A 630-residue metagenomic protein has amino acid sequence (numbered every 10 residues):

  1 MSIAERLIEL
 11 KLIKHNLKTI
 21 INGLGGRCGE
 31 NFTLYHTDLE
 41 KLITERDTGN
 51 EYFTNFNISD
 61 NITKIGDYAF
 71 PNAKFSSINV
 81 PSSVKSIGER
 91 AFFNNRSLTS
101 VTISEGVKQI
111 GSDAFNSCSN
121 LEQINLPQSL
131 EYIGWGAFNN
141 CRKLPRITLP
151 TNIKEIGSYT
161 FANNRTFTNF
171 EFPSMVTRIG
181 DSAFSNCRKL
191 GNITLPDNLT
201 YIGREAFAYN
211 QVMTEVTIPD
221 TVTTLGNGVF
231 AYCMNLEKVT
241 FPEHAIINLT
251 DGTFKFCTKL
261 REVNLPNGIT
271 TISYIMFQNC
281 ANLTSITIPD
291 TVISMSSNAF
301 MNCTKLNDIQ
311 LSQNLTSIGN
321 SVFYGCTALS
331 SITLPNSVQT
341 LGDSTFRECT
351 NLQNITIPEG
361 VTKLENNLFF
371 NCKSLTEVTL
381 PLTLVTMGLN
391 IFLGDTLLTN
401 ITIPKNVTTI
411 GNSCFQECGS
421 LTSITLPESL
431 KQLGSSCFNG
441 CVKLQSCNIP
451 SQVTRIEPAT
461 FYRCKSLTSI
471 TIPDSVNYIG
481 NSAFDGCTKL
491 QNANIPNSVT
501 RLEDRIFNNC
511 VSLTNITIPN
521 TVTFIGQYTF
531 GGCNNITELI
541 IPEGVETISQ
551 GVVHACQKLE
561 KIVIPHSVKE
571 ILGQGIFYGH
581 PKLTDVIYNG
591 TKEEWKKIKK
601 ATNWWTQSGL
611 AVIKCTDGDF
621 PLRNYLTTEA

Functional and structural regions predicted by a protein language model:
M1-N55, K64, D585: Surface-exposed receptor/substrate recognition regions of extracellular proteins
H36-R46, L610-D617, N624-L626: Generic detector of short, aliphatic-rich beta-strand segments that form the cores of beta-sheets in diverse domain
E40, G252, V553, D617-D619: Intrinsic-disorder/low-complexity loop/linker signature
E51-K64, A73-S86, R96-Q109, S119-Y132 (+22 more regions): Structural signature of tandem-repeat unit edges
G66-A69, G88-A91, G111-N116, G134-N139 (+19 more regions): Consensus positions within tandem repeat domains that build extended binding/scaffold surfaces
G575, K597-Q607: Short, aromatic/basic amphipathic alpha-helical patches
